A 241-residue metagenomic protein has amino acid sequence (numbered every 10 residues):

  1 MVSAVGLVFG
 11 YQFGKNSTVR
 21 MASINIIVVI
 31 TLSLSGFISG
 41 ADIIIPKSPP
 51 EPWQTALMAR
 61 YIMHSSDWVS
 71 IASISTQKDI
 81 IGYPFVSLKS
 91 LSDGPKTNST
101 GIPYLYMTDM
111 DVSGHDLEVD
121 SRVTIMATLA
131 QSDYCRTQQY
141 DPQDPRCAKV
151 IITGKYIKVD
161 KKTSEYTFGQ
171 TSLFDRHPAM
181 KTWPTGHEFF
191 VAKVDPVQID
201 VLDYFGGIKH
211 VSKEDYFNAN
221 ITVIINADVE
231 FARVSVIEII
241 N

Functional and structural regions predicted by a protein language model:
G6, G10, N16, R20-N241: Binding-site signature for planar aromatic cofactors or substrates
